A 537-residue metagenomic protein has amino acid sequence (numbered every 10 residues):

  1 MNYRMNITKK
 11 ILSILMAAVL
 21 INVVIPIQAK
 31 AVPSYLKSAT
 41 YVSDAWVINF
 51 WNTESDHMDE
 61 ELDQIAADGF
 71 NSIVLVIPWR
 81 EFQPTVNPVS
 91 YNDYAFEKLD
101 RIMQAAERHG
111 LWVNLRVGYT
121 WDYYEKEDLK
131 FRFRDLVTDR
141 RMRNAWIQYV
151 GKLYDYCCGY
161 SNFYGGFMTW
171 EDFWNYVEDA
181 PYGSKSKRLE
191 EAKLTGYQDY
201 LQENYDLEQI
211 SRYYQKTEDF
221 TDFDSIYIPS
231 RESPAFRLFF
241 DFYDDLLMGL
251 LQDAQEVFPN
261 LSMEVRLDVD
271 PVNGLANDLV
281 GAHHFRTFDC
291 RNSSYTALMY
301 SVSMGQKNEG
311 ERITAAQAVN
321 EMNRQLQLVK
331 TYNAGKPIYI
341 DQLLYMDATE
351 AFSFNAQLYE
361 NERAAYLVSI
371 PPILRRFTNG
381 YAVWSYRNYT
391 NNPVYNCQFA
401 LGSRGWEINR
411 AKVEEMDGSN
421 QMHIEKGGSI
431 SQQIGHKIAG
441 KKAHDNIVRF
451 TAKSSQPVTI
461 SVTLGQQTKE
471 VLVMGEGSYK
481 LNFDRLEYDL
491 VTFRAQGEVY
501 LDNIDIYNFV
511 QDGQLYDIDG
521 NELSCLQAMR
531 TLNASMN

Functional and structural regions predicted by a protein language model:
V42-E54, W79-F96, K130-A145, P229-D244 (+3 more regions): The substrate-binding groove and active-site-proximal loops of carbohydrate-active enzymes, especially glycoside
M58-F131, N144-I147, D244-F258, S262: Aromatic-lined substrate-binding rim segments of carbohydrate-active enzymes
L115-S161, W170, W174-F236: Active-site-adjacent "subsite" loops/lids of carbohydrate-active enzymes
I228, S233-F352, P371, N379: Glycoside hydrolase catalytic-domain groove-lining segments
V302-S303, T314, M322-N391, V510-N537: Substrate-binding cleft of secreted/luminal carbohydrate-active enzymes
Q398-I424: Extracellular glycan-recognition surfaces and repeat-rich motifs
F399, G428-P457, G477-F483, V491 (+1 more regions): Extra-cytoplasmic beta-strand recognition segments
G465-L490, R494-G497: Extracellular carbohydrate recognition and processing domains and analogous Trp-centered ligand-binding platforms
